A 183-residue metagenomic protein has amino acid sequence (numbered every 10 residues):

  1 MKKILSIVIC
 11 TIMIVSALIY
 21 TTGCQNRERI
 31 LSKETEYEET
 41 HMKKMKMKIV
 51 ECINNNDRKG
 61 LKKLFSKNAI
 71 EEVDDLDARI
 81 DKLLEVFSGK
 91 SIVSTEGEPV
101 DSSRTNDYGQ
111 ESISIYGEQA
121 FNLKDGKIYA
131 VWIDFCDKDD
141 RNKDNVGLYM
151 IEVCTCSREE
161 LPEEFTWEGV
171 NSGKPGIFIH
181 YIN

Functional and structural regions predicted by a protein language model:
M1-T22: Sec-dependent bacterial lipoprotein signal peptides
C10, N56, G89-E98, I128-V131: Generic structural motif
T22-E51: Short, low-complexity N-terminal intrinsically disordered segments enriched in polar/charged residues
R29, R58, K62-F65: Acidic/histidine-rich, surface-exposed loop or edge segments in extracytoplasmic proteins
K48-G60: Short helix-adjacent coil turns
K62-A120: Short solvent-exposed beta->alpha transition segments
D101-N183: Exposed beta-sheet edge and beta->alpha loop/turn motif
